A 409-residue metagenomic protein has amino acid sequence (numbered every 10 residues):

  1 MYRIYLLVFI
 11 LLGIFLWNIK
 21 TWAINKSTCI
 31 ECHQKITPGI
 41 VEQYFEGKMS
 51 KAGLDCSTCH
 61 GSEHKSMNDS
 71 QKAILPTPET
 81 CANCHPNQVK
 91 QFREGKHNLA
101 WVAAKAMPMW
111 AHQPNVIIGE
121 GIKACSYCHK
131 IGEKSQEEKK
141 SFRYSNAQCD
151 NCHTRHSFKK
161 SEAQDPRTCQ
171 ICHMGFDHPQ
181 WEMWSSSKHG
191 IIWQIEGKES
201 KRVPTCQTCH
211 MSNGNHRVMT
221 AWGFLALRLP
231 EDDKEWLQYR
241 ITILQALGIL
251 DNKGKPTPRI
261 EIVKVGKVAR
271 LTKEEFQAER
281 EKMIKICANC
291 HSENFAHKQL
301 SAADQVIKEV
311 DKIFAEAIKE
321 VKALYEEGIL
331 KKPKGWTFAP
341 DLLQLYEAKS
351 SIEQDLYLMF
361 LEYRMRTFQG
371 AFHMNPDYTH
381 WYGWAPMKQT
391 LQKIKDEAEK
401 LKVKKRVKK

Functional and structural regions predicted by a protein language model:
M1-I4: Positively charged n-region of N-terminal signal peptides that target proteins for export
L7-L16: Bacterial N-terminal signal peptides
I19-K409: Short sequence/structural segments immediately N-terminal
